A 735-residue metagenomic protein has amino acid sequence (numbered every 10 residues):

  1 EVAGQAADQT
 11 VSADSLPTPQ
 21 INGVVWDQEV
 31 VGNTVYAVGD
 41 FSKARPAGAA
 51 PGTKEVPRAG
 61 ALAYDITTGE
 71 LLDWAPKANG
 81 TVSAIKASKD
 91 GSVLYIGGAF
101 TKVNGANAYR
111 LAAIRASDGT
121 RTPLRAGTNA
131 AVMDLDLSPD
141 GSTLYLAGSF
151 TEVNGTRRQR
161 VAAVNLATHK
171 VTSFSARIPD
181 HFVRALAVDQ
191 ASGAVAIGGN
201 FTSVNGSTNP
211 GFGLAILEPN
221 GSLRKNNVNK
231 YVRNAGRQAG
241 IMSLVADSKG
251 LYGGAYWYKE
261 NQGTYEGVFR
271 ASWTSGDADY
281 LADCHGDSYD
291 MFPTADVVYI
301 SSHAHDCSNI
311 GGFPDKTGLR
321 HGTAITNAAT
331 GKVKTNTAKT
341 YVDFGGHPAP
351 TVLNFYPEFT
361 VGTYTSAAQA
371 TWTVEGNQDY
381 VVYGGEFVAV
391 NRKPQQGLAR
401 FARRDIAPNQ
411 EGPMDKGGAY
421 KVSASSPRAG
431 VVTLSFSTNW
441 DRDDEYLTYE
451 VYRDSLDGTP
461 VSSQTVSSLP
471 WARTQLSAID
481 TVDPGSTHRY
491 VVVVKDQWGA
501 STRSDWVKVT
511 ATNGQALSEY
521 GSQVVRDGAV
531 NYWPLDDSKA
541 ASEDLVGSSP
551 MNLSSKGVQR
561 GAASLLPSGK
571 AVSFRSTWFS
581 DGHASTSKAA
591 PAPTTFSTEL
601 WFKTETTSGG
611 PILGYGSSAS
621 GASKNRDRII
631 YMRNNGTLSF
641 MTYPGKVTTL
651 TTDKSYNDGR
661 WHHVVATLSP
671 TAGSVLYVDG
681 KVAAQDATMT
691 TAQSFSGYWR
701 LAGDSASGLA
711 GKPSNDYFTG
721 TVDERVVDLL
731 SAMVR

Functional and structural regions predicted by a protein language model:
E1-S518, Q523-A529, D536, G557 (+7 more regions): Extracytoplasmic surface signature
T53, V530, S542, F579-S639 (+3 more regions): Extracellular glycan-recognition modules
Y452-L456, K495, D536, G616 (+4 more regions): Predominantly extracellular/luminal cell-surface or secreted proteins
A511-W578, A684-A687, V727: Extracytoplasmic low-complexity segments
W533, L600, V664, V722-V727: Extracellular beta-strand elements of beta-rich domains used for carbohydrate recognition/degradation or cell-matrix
D544, V572, L613, R700-L701: Bulky hydrophobic/aromatic "packing anchor" residues in well-ordered structure
N552-S580, T598-S608, R628-T691: Extracellular glycan-interaction surfaces
D686-T721: Flexible glycan-contacting loops in extracellular carbohydrate-active proteins
